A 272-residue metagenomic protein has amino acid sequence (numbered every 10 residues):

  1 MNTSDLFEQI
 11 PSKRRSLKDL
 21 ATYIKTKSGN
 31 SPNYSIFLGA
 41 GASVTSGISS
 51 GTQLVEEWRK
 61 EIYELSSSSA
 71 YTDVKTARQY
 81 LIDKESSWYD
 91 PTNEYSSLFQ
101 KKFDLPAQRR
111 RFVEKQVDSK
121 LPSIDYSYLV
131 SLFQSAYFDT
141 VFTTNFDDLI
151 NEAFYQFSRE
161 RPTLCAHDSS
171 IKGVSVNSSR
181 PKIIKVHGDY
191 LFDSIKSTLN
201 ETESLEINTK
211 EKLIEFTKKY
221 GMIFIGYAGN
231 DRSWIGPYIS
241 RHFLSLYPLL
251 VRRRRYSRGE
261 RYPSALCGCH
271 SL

Functional and structural regions predicted by a protein language model:
M1-G221, G229-L272: Conserved catalytic-core helix/loop/strand module for nucleotide-ribose chemistry
G226: Extended basic-aromatic, gly/pro-enriched interface segments that bind polyanionic ligands
